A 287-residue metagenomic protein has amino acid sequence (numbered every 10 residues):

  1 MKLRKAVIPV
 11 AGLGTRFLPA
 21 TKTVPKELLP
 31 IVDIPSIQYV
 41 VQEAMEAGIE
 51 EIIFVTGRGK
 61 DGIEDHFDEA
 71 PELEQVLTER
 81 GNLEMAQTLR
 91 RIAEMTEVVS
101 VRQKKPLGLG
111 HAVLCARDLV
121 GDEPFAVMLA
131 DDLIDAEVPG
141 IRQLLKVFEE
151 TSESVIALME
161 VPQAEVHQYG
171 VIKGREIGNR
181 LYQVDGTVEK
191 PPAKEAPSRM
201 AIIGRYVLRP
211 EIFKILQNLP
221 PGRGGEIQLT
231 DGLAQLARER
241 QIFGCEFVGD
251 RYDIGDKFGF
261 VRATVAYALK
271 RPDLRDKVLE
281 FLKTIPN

Functional and structural regions predicted by a protein language model:
M1-A6, D276, E280-K283: Positively charged, low-complexity intrinsically disordered leader regions
K2-E79, P139-Q143: N-terminal glycine-rich phosphate-binding loop and ensuing alpha1 helix
K5, E50-I52, E97, P124 (+3 more regions): Residues at the starts of beta-strands that form the adenosine-phosphate
S36-Y39, H111-C115, G232: Well-ordered alpha-helical segments embedded in enzymatic catalytic cores
L73-Q75, A86-G174, L208-P210, Q217: Conserved beta-loop-beta/alpha segment of the NTase-like Rossmann-fold superfamily that binds/positions NTPs
A126, L145-E149, E176-E280: Catalytic-core segments of class I nucleotidyltransferases/pyrophosphorylases that form NMP-activated intermediates
